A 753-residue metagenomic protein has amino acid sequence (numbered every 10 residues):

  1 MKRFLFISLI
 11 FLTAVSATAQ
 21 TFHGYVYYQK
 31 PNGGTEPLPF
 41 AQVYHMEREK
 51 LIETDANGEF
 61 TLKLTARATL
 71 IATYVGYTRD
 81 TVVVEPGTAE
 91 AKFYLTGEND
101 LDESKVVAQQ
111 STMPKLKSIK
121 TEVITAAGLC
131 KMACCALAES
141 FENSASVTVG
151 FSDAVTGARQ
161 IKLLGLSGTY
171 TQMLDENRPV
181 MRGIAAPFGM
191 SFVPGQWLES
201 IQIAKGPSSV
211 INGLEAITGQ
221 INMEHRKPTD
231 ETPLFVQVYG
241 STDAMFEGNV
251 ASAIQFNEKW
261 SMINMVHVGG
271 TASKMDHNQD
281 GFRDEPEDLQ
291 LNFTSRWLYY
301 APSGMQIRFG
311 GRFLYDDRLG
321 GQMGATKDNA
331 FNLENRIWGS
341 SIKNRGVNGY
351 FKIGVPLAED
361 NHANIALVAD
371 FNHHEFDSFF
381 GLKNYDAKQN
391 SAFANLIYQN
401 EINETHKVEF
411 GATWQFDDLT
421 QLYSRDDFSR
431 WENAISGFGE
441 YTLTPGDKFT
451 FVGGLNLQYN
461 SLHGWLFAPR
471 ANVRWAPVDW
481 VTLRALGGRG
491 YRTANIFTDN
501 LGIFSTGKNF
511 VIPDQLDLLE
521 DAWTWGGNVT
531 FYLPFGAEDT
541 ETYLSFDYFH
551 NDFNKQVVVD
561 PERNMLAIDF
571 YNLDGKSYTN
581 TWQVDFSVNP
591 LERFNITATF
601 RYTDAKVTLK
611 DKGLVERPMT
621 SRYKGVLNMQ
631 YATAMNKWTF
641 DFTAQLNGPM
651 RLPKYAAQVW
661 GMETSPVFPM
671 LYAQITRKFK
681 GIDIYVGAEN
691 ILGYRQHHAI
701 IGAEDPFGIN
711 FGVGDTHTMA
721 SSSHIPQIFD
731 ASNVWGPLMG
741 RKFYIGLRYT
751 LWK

Functional and structural regions predicted by a protein language model:
F4, L646-P653, T676-K753: C-terminal beta-signal and adjacent terminal beta-strands/loops of Gram-negative outer-membrane beta-barrel proteins
P31-G33, P39-M46, T73-Y77, T88-C130 (+1 more regions): Short, acidic, small-residue-rich periplasmic hinge/interaction motif at the N-terminus of Gram-negative outer-membrane
T61-K63, R178-K205, F293: Short acidic/polar hinge/loop motifs at secondary-structure boundaries that mediate gating or recognition
T88-Y94, L137-S140, R159-K162, G189-P194 (+4 more regions): N-terminal periplasmic accessory domains that precede and gate Gram-negative outer-membrane beta-barrel machines
A138-P179: Extracytoplasmic beta-strand/coil segments of soluble accessory domains associated with Gram-negative outer-membrane
T271-N292, L298-I365, F371-Q389: Flexible loop and strand-edge segments within Gram-negative outer membrane beta-barrel domains
N364-S378, A476, R484, L518-N572 (+1 more regions): Membrane-embedded beta-barrel scaffold of Gram-negative outer-membrane proteins
L544-D552, N572-Y655, R748-T750: Gram-negative outer-membrane beta-barrel transporters
